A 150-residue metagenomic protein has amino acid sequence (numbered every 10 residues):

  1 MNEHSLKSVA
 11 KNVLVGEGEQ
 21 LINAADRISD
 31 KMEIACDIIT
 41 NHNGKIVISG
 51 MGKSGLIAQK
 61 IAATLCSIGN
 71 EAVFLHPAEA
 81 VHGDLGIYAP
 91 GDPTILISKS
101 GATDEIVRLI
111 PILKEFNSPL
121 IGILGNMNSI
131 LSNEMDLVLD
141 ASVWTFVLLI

Functional and structural regions predicted by a protein language model:
N2-N41: An N-terminal, well-structured beta->alpha segment
T40, G44-I150: Glycine-rich phosphate-binding loops that contact phosphosugars or nucleotide phosphates
